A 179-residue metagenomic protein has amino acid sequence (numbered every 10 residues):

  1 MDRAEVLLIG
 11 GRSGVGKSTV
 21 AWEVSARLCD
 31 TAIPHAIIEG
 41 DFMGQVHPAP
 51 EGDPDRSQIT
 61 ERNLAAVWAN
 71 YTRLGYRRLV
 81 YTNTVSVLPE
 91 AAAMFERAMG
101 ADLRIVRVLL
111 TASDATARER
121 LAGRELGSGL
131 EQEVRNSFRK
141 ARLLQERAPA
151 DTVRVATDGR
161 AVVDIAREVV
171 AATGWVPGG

Functional and structural regions predicted by a protein language model:
M1-A4: Phosphate-binding P-loop
I9: Hydrophobic anchor at the beta1->P-loop junction of P-loop NTPases
S13: The conserved Walker
K17: Conserved lysine of the Walker
W22-A66: Conserved substrate/cofactor phosphate-moiety recognition/catalytic segment in nucleotide-dependent phosphotransferases
I59-D102: Glycine-rich phosphate-binding loop used to anchor ATP phosphates in small-molecule kinases, encompassing both
A101-A122, V155: Conserved phosphate-donor/acceptor-positioning beta-strand/loop module used by diverse small-molecule
L126-E168, W175-G179: Small-molecule kinase domains that catalyze NTP-dependent phosphoryl transfer to phosphate-bearing small molecules
